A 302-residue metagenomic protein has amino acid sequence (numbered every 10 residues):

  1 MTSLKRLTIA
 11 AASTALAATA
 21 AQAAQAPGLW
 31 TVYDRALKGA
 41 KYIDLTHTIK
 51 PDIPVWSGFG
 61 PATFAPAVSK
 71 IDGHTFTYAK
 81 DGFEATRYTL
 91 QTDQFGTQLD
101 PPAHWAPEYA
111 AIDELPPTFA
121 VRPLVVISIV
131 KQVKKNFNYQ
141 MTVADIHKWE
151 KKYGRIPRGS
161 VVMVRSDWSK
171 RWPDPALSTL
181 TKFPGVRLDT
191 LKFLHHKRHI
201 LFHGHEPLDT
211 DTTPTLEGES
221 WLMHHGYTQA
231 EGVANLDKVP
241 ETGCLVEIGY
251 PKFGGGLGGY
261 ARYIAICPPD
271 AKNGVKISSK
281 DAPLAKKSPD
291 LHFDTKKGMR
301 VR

Functional and structural regions predicted by a protein language model:
M1-I9: Bacterial N-terminal signal peptides that target proteins for export
M1-T2, A18, V161: General helical secondary-structure elements
I9-A10, G39: General helical structural elements
A10-A18: Bacterial N-terminal signal peptides
A23-R302: Active-/binding-site microenvironments in catalytic and ligand-binding cores
